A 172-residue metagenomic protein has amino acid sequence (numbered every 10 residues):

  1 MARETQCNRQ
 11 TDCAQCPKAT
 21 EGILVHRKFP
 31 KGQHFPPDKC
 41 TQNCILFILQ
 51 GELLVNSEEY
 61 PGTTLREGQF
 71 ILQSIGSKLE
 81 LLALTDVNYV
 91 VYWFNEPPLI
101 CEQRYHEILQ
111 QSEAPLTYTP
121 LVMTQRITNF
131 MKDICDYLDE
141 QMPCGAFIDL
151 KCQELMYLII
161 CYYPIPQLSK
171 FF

Functional and structural regions predicted by a protein language model:
M1, L49-Q50, M142, E154: Generic low-complexity, intrinsically disordered sequence content enriched in small uncharged/hydrophobic residues
M1-T20, D139-P143: A short, N-terminal "cap"/entry segment at the start of jelly-roll beta-barrel domains of the cupin/DSBH fold
R3-T5, Q10-D12, I45, L54 (+2 more regions): Hydrophobic alpha-helices of bacterial signal-transduction systems
Q6-C7, G62-L84, V122-D139: Short, charged N-terminal helix-start/capping segments
T11-A14, F35, K170-F172: A short, terminal or domain-edge coil/loop segment
K18-S112: N-terminal regulatory/effector-sensing and dimerization cores that precede helix-turn-helix DNA-binding domains
Y105-Y162, P166-K170: Amphipathic alpha-helical segments enriched in hydrophobic/aromatic residues interleaved with Lys/Arg
